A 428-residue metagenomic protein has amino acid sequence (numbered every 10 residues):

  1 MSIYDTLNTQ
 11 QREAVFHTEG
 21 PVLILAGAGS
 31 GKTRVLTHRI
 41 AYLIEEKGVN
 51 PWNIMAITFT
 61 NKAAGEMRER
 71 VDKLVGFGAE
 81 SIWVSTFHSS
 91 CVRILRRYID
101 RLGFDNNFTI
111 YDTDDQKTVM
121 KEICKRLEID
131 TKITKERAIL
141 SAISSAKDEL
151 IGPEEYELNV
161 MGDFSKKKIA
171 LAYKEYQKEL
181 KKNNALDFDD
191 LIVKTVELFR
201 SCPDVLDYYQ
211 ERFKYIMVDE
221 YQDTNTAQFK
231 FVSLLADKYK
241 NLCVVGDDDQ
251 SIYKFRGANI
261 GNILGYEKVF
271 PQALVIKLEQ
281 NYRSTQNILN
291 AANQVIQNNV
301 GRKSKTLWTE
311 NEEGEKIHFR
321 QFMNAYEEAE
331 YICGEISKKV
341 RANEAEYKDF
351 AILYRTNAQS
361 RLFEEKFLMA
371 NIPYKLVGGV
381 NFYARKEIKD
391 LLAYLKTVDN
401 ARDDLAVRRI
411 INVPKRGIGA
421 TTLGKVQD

Functional and structural regions predicted by a protein language model:
I3-E19, A227: N-terminal pre-P-loop "Q-motif" helix
E19-V22, S30, I40-Y215, K240 (+9 more regions): A basic/glycine-biased coupling hinge at the interface between accessory DNA-binding modules
S30, V218, Q222-G301, K305-E310: Conserved helicase motor core of SF1/SF2 NTP-dependent helicases
S30-L36, I99, P271-L274, E279-P373 (+1 more regions): Helicase P-loop NTPase motor core
I40, T58-K62, F87-S89, G246-D249 (+5 more regions): A short beta-strand-to-loop transition that corresponds to the Sensor-1 phosphate-sensing loop of AAA+ P-loop ATPases
A56, V84, V244-V245, K277 (+1 more regions): Conserved SAM-binding loop
S90-Y98, D249-R256, R283-S284, L376-D399 (+1 more regions): Short alpha-helix plus adjacent loop in nuclease-associated cores
G162, S360-K366, A370-I372, R385 (+1 more regions): Conserved helicase C-terminal RecA-like lobe
